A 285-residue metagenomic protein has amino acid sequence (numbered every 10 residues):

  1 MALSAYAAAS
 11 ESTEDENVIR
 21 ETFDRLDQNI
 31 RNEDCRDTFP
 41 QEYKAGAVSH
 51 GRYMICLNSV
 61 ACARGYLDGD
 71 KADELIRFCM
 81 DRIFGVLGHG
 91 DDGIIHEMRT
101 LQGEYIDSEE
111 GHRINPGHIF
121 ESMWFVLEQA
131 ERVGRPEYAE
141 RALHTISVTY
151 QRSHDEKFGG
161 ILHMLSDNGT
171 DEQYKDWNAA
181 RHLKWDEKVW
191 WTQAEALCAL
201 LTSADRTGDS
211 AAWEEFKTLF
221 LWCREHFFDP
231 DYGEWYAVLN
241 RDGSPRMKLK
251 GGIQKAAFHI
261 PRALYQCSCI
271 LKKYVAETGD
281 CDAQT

Functional and structural regions predicted by a protein language model:
M1-T285: Glycan-recognition and catalytic cores of secretory/periplasmic carbohydrate-active enzymes
